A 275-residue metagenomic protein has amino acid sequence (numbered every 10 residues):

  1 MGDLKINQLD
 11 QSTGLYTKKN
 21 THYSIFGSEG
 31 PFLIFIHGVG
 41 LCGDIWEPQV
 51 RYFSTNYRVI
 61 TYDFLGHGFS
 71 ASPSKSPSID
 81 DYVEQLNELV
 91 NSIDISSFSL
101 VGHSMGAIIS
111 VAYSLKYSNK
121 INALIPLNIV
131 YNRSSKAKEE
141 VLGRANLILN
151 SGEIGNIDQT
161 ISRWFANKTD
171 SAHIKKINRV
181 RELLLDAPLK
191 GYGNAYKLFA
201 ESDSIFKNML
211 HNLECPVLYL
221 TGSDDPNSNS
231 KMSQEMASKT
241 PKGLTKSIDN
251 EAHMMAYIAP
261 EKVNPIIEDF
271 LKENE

Functional and structural regions predicted by a protein language model:
M1-L33, T55-Y57, S96, S204 (+1 more regions): Alpha/beta-hydrolase fold catalytic core
H22-S72: Conserved HGGG/HGGXW glycine-rich cap/lid loop of the alpha/beta-hydrolase fold
D81-F98: Conserved acidic catalytic loop of the alpha/beta-hydrolase fold
V111-K116, N122-G155: Flexible "cap/lid" loop of the alpha/beta hydrolase fold
N132-E139, S151-H211: Conserved alpha/beta-hydrolase catalytic His-Asp/Glu region
L213, Y219-T221: Short beta-strand/loop motif that positions the catalytic acidic residue of the alpha/beta-hydrolase fold
S223-S228: Acidic catalytic loop of the alpha/beta-hydrolase fold
E251-P260, N264: Catalytic histidine-centered segment of alpha/beta-hydrolase-like enzymes
